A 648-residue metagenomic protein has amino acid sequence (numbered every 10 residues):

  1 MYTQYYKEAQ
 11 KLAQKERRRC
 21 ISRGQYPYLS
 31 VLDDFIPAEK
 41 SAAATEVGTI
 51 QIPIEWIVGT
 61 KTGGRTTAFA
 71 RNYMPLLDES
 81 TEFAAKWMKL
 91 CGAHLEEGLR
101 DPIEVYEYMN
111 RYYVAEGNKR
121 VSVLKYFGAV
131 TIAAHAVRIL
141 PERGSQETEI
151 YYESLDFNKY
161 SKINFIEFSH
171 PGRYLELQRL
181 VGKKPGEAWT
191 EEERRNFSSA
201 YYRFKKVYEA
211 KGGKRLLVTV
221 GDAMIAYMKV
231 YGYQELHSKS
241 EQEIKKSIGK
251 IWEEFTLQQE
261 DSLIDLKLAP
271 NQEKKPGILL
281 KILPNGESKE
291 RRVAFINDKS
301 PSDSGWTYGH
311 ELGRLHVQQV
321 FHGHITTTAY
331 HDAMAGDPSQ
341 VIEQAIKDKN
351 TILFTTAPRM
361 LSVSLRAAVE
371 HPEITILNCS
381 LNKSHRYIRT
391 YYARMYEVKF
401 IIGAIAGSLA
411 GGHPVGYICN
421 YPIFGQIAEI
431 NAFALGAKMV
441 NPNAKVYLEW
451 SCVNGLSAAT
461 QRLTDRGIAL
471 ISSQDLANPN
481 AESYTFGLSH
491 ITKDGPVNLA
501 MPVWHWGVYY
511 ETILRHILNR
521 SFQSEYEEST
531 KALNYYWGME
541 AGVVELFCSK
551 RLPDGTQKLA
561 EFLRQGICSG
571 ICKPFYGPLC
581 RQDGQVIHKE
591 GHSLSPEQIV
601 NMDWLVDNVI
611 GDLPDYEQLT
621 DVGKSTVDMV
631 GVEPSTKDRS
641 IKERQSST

Functional and structural regions predicted by a protein language model:
M1-E116, Y126, H170-K183, K211-I278: Short, charged/polar connector segments at secondary-structure boundaries
E97-Y113, K119-I150: A short, basic-hydrophobic beta/loop patch
I282-W306, P414-N420: Short beta-strand segments enriched in small/hydrophobic residues
R292-L312, V317, A329-A333, G425-I427: Extracytoplasmic "Venus flytrap"
R314, I401-N441, A532-R551: An alpha-beta-alpha
V369-Y392: Flexible loop/hinge segments that line or gate small-molecule binding clefts
Y392-H413, V503-S524: Hydrophobic alpha-helical segments within soluble ligand-binding/sensing domains
R520-E525, S529-Q645: Segments of small-molecule ligand-sensing domains
